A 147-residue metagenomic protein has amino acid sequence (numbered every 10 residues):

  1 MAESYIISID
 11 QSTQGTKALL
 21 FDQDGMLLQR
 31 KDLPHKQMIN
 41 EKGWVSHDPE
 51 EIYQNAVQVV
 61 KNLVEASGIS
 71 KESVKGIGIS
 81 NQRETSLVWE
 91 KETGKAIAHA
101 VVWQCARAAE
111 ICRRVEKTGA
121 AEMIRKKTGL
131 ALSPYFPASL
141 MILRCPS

Functional and structural regions predicted by a protein language model:
M1-A98, K126: N-terminal glycine/serine-rich phosphate-binding loop of ATP-dependent small-molecule kinases, especially carbohydrate
V57, V88-I142, P146: Glycine-rich phosphate-binding loop and adjoining helix at the ATP-binding site of ATP-dependent phosphoryl-transfer
